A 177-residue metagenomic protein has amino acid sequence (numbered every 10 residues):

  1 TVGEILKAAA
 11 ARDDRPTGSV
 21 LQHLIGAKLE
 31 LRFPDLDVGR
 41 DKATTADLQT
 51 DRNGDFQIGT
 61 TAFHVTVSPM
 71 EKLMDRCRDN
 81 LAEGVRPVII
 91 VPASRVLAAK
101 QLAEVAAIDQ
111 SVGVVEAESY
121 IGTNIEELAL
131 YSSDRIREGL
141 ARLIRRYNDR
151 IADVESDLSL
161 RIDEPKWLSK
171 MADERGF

Functional and structural regions predicted by a protein language model:
T1-D13: A short, surface-exposed helix-loop junction/capping segment
R12-F177: Catalytic core segments in nucleotide and nucleic-acid processing enzymes
